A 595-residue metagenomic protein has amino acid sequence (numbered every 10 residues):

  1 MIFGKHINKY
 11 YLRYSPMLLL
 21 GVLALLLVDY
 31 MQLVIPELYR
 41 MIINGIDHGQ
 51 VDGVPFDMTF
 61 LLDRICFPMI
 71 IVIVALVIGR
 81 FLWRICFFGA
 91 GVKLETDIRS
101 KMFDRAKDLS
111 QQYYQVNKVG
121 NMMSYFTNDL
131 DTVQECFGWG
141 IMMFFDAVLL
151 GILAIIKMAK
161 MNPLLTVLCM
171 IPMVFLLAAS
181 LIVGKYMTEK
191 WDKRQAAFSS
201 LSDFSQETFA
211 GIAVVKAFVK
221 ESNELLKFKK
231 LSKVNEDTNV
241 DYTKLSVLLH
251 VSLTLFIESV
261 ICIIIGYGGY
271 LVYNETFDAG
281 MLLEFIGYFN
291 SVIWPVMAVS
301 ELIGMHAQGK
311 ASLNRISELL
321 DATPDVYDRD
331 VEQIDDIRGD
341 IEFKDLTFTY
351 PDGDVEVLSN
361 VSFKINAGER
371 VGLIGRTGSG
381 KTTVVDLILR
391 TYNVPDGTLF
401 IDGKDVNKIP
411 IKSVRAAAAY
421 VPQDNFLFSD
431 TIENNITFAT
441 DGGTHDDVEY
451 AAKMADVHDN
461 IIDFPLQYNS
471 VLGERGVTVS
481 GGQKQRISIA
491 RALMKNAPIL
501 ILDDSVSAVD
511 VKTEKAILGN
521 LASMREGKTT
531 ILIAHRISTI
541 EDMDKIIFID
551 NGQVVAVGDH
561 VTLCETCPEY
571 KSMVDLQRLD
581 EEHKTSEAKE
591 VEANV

Functional and structural regions predicted by a protein language model:
I2-F3, F87, K107-I152: Juxtamembrane loop-to-helix connectors within ABC transporter transmembrane domains
R13, Q111-Q112, N128-F137, I141 (+7 more regions): An intracellular "coupling" helix at the cytosolic face of ABC transporter transmembrane type-1 domains
P16-M41, I65, M69, R84-F88 (+6 more regions): Alpha-helical segments in transporter systems
L18-G79, A159-L164, E275-A279: Transmembrane helix-loop-helix hairpins at lipid-water interfaces of multipass membrane proteins, especially the type-1
R40, I70, V74-I78, I141-G184 (+1 more regions): A hydrophobic transmembrane-helix motif
P55, D328, D335-V595: ABC-type nucleotide-binding domain
V92, S100-T132, F204-K227, L302 (+5 more regions): Short intracellular "coupling" helices and adjacent cytoplasmic loop segments at the cytosolic face of multi-pass
A197, K220, K244, S291-L319: Cytosolic ends of transmembrane helices, especially the final helix of ABC transmembrane type-1 domains
